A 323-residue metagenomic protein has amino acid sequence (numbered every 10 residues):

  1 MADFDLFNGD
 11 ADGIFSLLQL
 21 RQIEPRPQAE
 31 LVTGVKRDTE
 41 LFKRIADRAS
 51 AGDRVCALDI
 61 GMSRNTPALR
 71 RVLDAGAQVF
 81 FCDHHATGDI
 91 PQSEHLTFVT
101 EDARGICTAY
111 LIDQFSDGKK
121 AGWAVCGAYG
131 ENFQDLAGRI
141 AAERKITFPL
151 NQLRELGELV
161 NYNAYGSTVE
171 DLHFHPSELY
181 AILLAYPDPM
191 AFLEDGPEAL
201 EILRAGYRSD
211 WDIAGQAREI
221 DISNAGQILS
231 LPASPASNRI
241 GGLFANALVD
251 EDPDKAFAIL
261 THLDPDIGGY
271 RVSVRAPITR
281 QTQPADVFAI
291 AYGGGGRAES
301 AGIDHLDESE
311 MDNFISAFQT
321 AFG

Functional and structural regions predicted by a protein language model:
M1-N161, N224-A225, L229, P235-A245 (+2 more regions): Replace "Mg2+/Mn2+-dependent" with "divalent metal-dependent
M62, A164-S177, E194-R208, I240-N246: Short N-terminal helix-initiation segments at or just after the protein's N-terminus
F98, D102-A103, I182-S230: Oxyanion-binding "anion nests"
A141-M190: Loop-centered beta-sheet repeat module
